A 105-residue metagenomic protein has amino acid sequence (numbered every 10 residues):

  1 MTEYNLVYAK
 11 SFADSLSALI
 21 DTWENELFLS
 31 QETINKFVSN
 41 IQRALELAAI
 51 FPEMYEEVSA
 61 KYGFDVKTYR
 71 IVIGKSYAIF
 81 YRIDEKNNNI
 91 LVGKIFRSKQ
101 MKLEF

Functional and structural regions predicted by a protein language model:
M1-V66: Basic, Lys/Arg-enriched alpha-helical interface segments
Y69-F105: Enriched for short, Lys/Arg-rich terminal
